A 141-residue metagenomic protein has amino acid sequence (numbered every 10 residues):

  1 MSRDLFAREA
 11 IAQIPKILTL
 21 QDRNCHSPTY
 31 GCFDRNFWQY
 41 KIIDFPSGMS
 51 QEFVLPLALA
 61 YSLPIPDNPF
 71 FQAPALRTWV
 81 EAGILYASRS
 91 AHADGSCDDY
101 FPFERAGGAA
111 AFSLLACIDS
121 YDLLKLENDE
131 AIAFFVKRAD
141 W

Functional and structural regions predicted by a protein language model:
M1-L55, L59, P74, T78-A82 (+1 more regions): Low-complexity, Ser/Thr/Pro/Gly-enriched N-terminal "stalk/linker" regions
I42-W141: Aromatic-lined, polymer-binding surfaces characteristic of secreted/periplasmic polysaccharide-degrading enzymes
